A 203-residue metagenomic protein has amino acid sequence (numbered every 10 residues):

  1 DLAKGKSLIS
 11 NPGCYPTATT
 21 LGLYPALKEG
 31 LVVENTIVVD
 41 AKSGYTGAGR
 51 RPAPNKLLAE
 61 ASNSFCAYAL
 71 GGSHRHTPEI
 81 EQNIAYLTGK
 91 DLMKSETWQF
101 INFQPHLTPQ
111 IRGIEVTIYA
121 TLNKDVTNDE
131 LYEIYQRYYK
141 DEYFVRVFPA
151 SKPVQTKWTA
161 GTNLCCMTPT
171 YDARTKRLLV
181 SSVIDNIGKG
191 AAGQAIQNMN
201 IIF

Functional and structural regions predicted by a protein language model:
D1-L70, K90-T97, T170-R174: N-terminal Rossmann-like NAD(P) cofactor-binding subdomain of oxidoreductases, focused on the glycine-rich
P12, S43-T46, R112, K189-A192 (+1 more regions): Short glycine-rich loop/turn motifs that provide flexible caps or phosphate-binding loops at active sites
C14-L21, G71-E79, G113, V126 (+4 more regions): Conserved active-site and cofactor/substrate-binding residues in soluble primary-metabolism enzymes
Y24-K28, Q82, Q197, I201: Short, well-ordered alpha-helices that flank and scaffold nucleotide-derived cofactor binding pockets
V33-N35, Q99, I114-V116, N163-C165: A generic structural signal for short beta-strands and their flanking turns/coil linkers
Y68-G72, H106-P109, Q155-T159: Short Gly/Pro-enriched turn/cap motifs at secondary-structure boundaries
S73-P149: C-terminal substrate-binding/catalytic lobe of Rossmann-fold NAD(P)-dependent dehydrogenases
V116-F203: C-terminal active-site/capping subdomain that shapes the small-molecule cofactor and substrate pocket of enzyme
